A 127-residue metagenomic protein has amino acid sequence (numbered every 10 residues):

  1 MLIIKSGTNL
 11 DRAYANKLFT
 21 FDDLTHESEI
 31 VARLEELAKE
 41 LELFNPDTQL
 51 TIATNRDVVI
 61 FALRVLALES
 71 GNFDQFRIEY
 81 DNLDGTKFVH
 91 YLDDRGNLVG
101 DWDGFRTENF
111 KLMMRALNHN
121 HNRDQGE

Functional and structural regions predicted by a protein language model:
M1-R106: Switch/communication elements of ASCE P-loop NTPase nucleotide-binding domains
Y91-E127: C-terminal alpha-helical "lid" subdomain
